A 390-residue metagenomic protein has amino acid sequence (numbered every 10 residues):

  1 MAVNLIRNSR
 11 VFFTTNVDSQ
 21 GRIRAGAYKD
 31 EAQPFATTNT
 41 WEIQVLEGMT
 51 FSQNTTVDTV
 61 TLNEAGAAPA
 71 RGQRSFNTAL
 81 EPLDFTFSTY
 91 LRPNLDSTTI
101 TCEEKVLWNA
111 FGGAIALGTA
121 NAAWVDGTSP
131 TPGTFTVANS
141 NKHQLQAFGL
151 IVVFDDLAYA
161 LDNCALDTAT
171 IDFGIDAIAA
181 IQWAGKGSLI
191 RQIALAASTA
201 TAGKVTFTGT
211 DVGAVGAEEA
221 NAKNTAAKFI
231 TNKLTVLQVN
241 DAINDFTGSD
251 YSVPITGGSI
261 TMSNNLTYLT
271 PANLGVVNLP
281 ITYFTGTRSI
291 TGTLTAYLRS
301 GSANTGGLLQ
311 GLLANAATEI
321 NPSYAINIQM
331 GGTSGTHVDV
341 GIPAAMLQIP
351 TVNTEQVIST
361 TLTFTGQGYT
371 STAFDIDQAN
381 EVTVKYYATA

Functional and structural regions predicted by a protein language model:
M1-A390: Signature of extracytoplasmic/envelope-associated structural regions
